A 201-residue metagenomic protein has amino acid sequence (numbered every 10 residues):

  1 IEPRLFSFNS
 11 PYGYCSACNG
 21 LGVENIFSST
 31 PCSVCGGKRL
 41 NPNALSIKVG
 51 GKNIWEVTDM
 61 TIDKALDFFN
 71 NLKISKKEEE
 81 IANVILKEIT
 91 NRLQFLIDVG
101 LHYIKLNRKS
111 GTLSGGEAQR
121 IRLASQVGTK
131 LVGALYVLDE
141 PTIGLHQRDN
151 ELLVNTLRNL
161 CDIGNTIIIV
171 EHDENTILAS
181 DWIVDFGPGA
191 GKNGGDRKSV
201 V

Functional and structural regions predicted by a protein language model:
I1-V201: Conserved phosphate-binding elements of NTP-dependent enzyme cores
